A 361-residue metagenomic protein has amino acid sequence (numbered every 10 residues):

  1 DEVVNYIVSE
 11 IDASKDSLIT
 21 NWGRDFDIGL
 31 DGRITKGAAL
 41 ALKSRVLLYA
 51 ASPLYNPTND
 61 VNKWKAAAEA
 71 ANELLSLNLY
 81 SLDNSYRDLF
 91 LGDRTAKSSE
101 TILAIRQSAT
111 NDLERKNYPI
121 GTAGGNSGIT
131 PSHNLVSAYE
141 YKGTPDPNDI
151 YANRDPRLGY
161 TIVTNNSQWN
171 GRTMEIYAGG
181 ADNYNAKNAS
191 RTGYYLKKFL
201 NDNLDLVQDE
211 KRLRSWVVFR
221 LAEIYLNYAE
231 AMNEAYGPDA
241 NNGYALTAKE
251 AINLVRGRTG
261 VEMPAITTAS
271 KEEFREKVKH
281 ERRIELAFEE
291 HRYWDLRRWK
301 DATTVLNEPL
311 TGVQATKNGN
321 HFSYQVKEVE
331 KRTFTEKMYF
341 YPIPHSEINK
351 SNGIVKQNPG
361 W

Functional and structural regions predicted by a protein language model:
D1-L18, L30-Y55, K63-L75, L103 (+6 more regions): Extended, hydrophobic/aromatic-rich amphipathic alpha-helical segments that build helical scaffolds
E2, Y6-V8, L91-T144, K211 (+3 more regions): Long, intrinsically disordered, low-complexity segments
V4, V8, D12-K15, R33-A186 (+2 more regions): An aromatic- and glycine-enriched ligand-binding surface/loop that stacks and positions planar moieties
D16-F26, N78-N84, N233-D239, G260-P264: Surface-exposed helix-capping loop/turn segments at secondary-structure junctions
W22-G29, S52-L54, D205-K211: Flexible glycine/proline-enriched surface loops and loop-helix/loop-strand junctions
R24-A39, R87, Y244, T267-S270: A glycine-rich, coil/turn loop motif that links secondary-structure elements
S167-G171, V261, I284-F288: Intrinsically disordered or highly flexible coil/loop and linker segments, enriched in small and charged/polar residues
A178-R220, G360-W361: Active-site beta-strand/loop architecture of penicillin-binding DD-peptidases
